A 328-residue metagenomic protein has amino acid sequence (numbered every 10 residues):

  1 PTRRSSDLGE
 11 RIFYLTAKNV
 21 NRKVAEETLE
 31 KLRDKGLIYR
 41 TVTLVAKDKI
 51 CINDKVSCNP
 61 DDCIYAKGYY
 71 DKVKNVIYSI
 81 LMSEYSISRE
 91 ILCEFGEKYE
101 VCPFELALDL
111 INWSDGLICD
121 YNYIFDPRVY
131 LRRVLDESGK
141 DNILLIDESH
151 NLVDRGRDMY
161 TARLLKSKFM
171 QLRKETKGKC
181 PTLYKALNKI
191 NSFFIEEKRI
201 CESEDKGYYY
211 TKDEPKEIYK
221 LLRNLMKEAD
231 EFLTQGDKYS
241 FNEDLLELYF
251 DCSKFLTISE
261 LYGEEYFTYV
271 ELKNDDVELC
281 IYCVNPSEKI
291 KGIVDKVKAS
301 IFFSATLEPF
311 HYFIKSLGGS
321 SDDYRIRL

Functional and structural regions predicted by a protein language model:
P1-S5: Short, small-residue-biased leader/transition segments that mark boundaries at the very start of proteins
G9-L117, F125, K174, N188 (+3 more regions): A substrate-engagement module of RecA-like helicase motors
F13-L15, L117-D120, I143-I146, A299-S304: Structural recognition of the conserved hydrophobic beta-strand(s) that form the central parallel beta-sheet of P-loop
A17, F169-C180, V297-H311: Conserved helicase ATPase motor motifs in RecA-like P-loop NTPase domains
L92-N112, L117, R128-L135, E231-L328: A contiguous, basic/glycine-rich beta-loop/short-helix subdomain that forms a polymer-engagement track
S114, Y121-Y123, I146-L152, G156: Conserved Walker B
F125-P127, L152-V153, M159, P309-F310: Catalytic P-loop NTPase motifs of RecA-like helicase/translocase cores
S149-K216: Conserved phosphoryl-transfer catalytic core
